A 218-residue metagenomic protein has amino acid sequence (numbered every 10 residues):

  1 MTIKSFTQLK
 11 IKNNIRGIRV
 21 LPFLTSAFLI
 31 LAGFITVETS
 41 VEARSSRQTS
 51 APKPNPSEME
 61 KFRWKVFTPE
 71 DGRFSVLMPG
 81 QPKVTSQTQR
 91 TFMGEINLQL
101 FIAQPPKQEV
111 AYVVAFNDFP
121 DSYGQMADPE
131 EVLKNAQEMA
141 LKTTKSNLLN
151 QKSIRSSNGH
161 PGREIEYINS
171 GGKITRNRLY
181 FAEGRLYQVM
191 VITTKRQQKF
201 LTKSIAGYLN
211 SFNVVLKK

Functional and structural regions predicted by a protein language model:
I3-A27: Bacterial N-terminal signal peptides that target proteins for export
L31-P52: Signal peptide processing junction and immediate N-terminal pro/mature segment of secreted/exported proteins
K53-N97, I154-G159, A206-K218: N-terminal "mature-domain start" segment
T68, Q89, F119-A127, S153 (+2 more regions): Second-shell loop/turn segments in exported
D71-R73, K107-E109, S170-G172: Glycine-centered tight beta-turn/hairpin loop motif at sheet-sheet or coil-to-beta transitions
G80-I102, A136-A182: Signature of long, low-cysteine stretches enriched in small and polar/charged residues
P82-V84, E131-T144, R185-K218: Surface-exposed amphipathic alpha-helical segments
L100-E131: A short acidic-to-branched-hydrophobic micro-motif
